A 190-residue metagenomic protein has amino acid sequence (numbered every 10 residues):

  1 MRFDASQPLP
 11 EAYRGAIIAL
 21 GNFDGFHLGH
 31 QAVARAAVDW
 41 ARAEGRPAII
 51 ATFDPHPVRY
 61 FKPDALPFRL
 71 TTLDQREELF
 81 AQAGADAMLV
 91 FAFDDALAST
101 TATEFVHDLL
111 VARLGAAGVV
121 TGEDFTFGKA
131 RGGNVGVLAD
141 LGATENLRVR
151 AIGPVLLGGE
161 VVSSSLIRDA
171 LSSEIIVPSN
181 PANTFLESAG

Functional and structural regions predicted by a protein language model:
M1-G190: Nucleotidyltransferase catalytic core that binds NTPs
